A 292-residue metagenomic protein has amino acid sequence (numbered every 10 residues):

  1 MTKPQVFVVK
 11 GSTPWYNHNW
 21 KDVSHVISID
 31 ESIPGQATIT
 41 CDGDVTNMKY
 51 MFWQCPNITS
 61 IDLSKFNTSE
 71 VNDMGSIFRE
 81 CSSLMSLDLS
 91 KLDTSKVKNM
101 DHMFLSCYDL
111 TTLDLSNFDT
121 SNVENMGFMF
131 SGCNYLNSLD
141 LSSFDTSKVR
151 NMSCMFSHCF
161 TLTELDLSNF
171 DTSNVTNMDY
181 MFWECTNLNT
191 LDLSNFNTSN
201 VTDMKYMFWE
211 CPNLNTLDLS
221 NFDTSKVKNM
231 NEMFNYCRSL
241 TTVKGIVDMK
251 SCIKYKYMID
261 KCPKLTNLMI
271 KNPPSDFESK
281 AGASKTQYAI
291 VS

Functional and structural regions predicted by a protein language model:
M1-S292: Negatively charged
